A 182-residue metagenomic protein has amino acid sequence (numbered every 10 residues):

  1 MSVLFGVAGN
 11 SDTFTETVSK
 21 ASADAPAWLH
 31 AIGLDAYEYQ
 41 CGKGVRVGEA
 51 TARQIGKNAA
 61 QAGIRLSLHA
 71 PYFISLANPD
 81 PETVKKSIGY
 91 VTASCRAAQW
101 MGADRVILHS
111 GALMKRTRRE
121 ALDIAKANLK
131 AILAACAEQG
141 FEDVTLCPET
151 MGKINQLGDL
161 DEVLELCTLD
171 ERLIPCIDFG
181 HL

Functional and structural regions predicted by a protein language model:
M1-A70, I74-A93: N-terminal pre-domain/capping segments
Q61, A77-P175: Active-site acidic/histidine proton-transfer and metal-coordination neighborhood in alpha/beta enzyme cores
D178: Active-site glycine-centered loops adjacent to acidic/histidine catalytic or metal-binding residues that shape
H181: Positively charged, amphipathic and often flexible ligand-engagement surfaces
